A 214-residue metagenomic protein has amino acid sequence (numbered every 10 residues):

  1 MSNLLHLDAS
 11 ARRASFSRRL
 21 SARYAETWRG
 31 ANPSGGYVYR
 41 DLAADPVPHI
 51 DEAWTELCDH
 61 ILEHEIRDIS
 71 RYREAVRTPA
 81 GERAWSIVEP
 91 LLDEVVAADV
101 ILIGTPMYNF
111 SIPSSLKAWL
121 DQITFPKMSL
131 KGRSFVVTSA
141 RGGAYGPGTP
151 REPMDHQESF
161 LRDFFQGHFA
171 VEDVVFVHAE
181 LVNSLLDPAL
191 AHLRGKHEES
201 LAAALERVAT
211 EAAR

Functional and structural regions predicted by a protein language model:
M1-I101, F110-D121, L205-R214: N-terminal beta1-alpha1-beta2 submodule of the flavodoxin-like/Rossmannoid cofactor-binding fold
N3, G36, R133-S134, D173: Residues at the starts of beta-strands that form the adenosine-phosphate
A9, A140, A179: Cofactor-binding loop segments of dinucleotide-utilizing enzymes, especially the Rossmann-like FAD- and NAD(P)+-binding
V38-D41, L102-G104, V137, F176-H178: A structural signal for short, well-ordered beta-strand segments and their strand-loop junctions that often border
L42-P48, G143, L181-S184: Short, internal active-site loops enriched in acidic
P48-W54, G148-P150, D187-L190: Short aromatic-enriched loop/helix-cap "lid" or pocket-rim segments at secondary-structure transitions that line
P79-R162: Helix-loop-strand module that forms the ligand-binding subsite of alpha/beta enzymes
R151-H156, L161-R214: Glycine-rich phosphate/pyrophosphate-binding loop and the adjoining helix
